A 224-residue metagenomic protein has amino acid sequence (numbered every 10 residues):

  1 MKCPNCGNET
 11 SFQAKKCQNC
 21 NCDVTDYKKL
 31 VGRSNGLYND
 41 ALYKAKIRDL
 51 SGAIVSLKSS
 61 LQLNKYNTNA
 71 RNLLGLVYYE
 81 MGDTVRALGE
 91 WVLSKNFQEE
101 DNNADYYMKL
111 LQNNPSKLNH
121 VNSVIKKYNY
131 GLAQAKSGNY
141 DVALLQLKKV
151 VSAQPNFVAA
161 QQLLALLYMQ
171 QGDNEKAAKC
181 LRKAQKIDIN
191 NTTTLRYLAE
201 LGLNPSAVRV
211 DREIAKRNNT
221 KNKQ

Functional and structural regions predicted by a protein language model:
E9, L30-L63, S123-K149: Alpha-helical segment of the N-proximal tetratricopeptide repeat
N21-L30: Short Cys/His-rich micro-motifs in 6-15 aa windows
T25, L61-Q62, L93-N96, V151-S152 (+1 more regions): Conserved structural position within tetratricopeptide repeats
S34-N35, T68-N69, N102-N103, V124 (+2 more regions): Helix-start (N-cap) detector for alpha-helical repeat units in TPR-like alpha-solenoids, especially tetratricopeptide
